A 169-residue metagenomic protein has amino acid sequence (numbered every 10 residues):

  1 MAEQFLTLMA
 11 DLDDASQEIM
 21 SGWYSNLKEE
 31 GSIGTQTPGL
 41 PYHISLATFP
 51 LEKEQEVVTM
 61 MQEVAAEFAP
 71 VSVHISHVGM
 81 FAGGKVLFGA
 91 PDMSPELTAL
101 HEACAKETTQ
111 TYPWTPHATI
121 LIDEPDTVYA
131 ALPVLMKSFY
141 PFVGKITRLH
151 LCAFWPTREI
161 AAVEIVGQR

Functional and structural regions predicted by a protein language model:
M1-P70, P91-K145, E159-R169: Basic, often amphipathic N-terminal segments
T7, V86, R148: Short hydrophobic/aromatic beta-strand or adjacent loop that forms the aromatic wall/cage of a ligand/substrate-binding
S76: Substrate/cofactor-recognition hotspot
G79-L87: Short, basic/glycine-rich phosphate-binding loops at helix/coil junctions that contact nucleotide phosphates
L151-W155: Short, exposed beta-strand-loop hairpins at the edges of beta-sheets in extracellular/periplasmic proteins
